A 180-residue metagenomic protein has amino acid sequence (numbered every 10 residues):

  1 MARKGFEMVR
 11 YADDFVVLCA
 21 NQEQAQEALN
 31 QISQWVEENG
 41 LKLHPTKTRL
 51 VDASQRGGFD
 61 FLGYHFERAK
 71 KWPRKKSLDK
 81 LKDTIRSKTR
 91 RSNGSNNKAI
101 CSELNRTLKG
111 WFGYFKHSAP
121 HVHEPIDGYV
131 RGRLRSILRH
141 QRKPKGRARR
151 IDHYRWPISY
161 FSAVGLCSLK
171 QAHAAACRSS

Functional and structural regions predicted by a protein language model:
M1-S180: Non-catalytic terminal/accessory segments
